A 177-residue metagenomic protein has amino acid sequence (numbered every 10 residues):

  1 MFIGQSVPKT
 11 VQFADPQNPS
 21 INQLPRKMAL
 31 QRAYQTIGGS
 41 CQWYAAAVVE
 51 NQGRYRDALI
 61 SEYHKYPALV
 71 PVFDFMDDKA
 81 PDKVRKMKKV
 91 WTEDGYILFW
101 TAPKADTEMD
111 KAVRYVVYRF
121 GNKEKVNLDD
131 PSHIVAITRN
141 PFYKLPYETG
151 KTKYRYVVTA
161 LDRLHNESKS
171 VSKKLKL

Functional and structural regions predicted by a protein language model:
M1-F75: Substrate-binding cleft of secreted/luminal carbohydrate-active enzymes
Q5-V7, C41-A45, W100-A102, G121 (+2 more regions): Active-site proximal loops enriched in glycine and acidic residues that flank catalytic Cys/His/Asp and coordinate
T10, V49, E124-V126, E167: Flexible, glycine-rich phosphate/dinucleotide-binding loops and adjacent beta-alpha linkers at cofactor/substrate
R54-D110, R163-L177: Pro/Thr/Ser/Gly-rich low-complexity, intrinsically disordered linker/stalk tracts
P103-D129, K153: Solvent-exposed loop/turn segments flanking beta-strands in beta-repeat/beta-sandwich domains
H133-R139: Short beta-strand segments within Ig-like beta-sandwich modules, predominantly Fibronectin type-III
K144-S168: Beta-strand-rich modules
